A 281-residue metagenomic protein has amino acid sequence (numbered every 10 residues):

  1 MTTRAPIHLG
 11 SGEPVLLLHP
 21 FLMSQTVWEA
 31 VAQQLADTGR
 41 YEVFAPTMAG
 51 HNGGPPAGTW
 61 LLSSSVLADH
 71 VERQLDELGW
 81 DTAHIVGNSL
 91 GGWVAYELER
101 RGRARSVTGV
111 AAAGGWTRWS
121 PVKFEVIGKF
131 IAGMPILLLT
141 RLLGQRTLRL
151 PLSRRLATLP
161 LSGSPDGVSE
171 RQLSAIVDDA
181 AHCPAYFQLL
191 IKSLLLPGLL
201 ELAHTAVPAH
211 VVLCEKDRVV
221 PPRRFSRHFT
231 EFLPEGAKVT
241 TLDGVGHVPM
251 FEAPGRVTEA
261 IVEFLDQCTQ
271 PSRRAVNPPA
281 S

Functional and structural regions predicted by a protein language model:
T3, L9, E42-L90, S120 (+1 more regions): Active-site loop/oxyanion-hole signature of alpha/beta-hydrolase fold enzymes
I7-P55: Conserved HGGG/HGGXW glycine-rich cap/lid loop of the alpha/beta-hydrolase fold
H19-F21, A83, G87-S89, C214: Conserved alpha/beta-hydrolase "nucleophile elbow" surrounding the catalytic nucleophile
G92-G102, V107: Short glycine-enriched nucleophile-adjacent loop and the immediately C-terminal alpha-helix near the catalytic center
A104-T140: Flexible "cap/lid" loop of the alpha/beta hydrolase fold
L143-A203: Conserved alpha/beta-hydrolase catalytic His-Asp/Glu region
A203-V245: Conserved loop-alpha-helix segment in the C-terminal half of the alpha/beta-hydrolase fold that carries the catalytic
V245-T258: Catalytic histidine-centered segment of alpha/beta-hydrolase-like enzymes
